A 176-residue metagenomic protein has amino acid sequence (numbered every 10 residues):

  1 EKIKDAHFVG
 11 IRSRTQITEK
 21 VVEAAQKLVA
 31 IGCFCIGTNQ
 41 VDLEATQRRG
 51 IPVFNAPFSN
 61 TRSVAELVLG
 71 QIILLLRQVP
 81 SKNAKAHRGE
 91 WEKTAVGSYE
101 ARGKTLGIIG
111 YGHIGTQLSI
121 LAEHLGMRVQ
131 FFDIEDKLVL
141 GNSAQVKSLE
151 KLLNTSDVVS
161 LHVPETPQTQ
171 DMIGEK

Functional and structural regions predicted by a protein language model:
E1-F54, N154, G174-K176: An N-terminal-biased, well-structured beta-alpha scaffold segment characteristic of Rossmann-like dinucleotide-binding
Q16, G37-Q40, N55, S59-N60 (+3 more regions): Residue-level detector of alpha-helix initiation sites
F34-T38, F58-T61, E135, L152: Short, acidic/turn-prone active-site loops that include or flank metal/cofactor- and phosphate-binding residues
N39-A45, V79-W91, E123-R128, D136: Mobile beta-alpha loop/short-helix "lid" or hinge segments that flank ligand
R49, P57-T105, I120: Phosphate-binding beta-alpha-beta segment of Rossmann-like dinucleotide-binding domains, i.e., the NAD(P)
P52-F58, V146-L149: Short beta-strand elements at the ligand-binding edges of bilobed clamshell
T94-E175: Rossmann-like dinucleotide/phosphate-binding beta-alpha-beta segment
